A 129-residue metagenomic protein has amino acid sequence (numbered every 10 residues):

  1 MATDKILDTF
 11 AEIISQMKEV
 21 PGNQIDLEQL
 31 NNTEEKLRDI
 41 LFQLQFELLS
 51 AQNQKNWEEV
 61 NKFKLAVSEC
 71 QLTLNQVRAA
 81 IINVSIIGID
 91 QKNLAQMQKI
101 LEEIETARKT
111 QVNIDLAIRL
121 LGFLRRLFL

Functional and structural regions predicted by a protein language model:
M1-A2, L129: Extended, charged low-complexity scaffolding/tethering segments
A2-N23: Short, charge-rich amphipathic alpha-helices with coiled-coil/heptad character
I6, T33, F63-A66, N93 (+1 more regions): Amphipathic alpha-helix face/heptad-repeat signature
T9-Q16, Q29, T33-K36, I40 (+3 more regions): Charge-rich, solvent-exposed alpha-helical interaction surfaces
Q16-E19, S50, K92-E105: Short, charged/polar, low-complexity loop and linker segments that flank or interrupt alpha-helical bundles
E28-V84: Membrane-active, amphipathic/fusogenic segments and juxtamembrane/transmembrane anchors that bind or insert into lipid
S50, W57, Q76, N83 (+4 more regions): Heptad-repeat coiled-coil alpha-helices
A95-L129: Membrane-inserting effector segments that mediate pore formation, membrane fusion, or transient membrane insertion
